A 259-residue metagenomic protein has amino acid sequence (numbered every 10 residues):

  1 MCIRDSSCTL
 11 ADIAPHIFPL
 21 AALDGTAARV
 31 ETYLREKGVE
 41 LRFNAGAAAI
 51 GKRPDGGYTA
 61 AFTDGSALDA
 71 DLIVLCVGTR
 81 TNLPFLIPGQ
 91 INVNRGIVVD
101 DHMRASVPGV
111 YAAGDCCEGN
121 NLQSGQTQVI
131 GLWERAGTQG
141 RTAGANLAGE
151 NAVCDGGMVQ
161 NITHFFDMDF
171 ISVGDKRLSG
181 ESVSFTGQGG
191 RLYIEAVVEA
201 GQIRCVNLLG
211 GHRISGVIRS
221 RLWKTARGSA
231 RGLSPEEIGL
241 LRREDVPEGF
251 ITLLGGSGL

Functional and structural regions predicted by a protein language model:
R4-A49, C154-I162: Rossmann-like dinucleotide-binding cores of NAD(P)H-dependent redox enzymes
S7, E40-L41, T59, N92 (+1 more regions): Conserved beta-strand segments of alpha/beta enzyme cores
T9-A11, R42, V74, Y111-A113 (+1 more regions): Hydrophobic/aromatic beta-strand patches that form the interior of the parallel beta-sheet core in alpha/beta enzyme
A11, K52, A61, V99 (+1 more regions): Hydrophobic alpha-helical segments, especially N-terminal targeting/anchoring helices
G51-A67: Conserved beta-strand-loop-beta-strand element in the redox core of flavoprotein oxidoreductases
A67-T142: FAD-site-proximal beta/loop scaffold in flavoenzymes
C116-I214: Mid-to-C-terminal Rossmann-like scaffold of FAD/NAD(P)H-dependent oxidoreductases
G187-S257: C-terminal auxiliary extensions adjacent to catalytic cores
